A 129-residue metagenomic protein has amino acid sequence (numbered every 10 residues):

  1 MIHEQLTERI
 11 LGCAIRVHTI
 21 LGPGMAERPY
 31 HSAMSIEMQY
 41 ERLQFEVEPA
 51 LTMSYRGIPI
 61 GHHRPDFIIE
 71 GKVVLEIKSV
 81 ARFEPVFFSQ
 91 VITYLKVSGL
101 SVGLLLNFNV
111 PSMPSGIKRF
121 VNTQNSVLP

Functional and structural regions predicted by a protein language model:
M1-Q44, I92, P114-S115, R119-P129: Solvent-exposed, charged helical/coil patches that constitute nucleic-acid or partner-interaction surfaces
G22, F45, P65-F83, Y94: Conserved catalytic cores of phosphodiester-cleaving nucleases, focusing on short active-site segments
G24-A26, P59, L105: Gly/Ser/Thr-rich beta-alpha loop segments that engage phosphate groups in nucleotides
E37-M38, Q44, K72-V74, V80 (+2 more regions): Short, charged/polar surface micro-motifs in flexible loops or helix N-caps
E41-G57: A short acidic/basic microdomain associated with nuclease active sites
G57-I58, G116: Short, well-ordered secondary-structure micro-motifs
K78-P129: Nucleic-acid nuclease catalytic cores
